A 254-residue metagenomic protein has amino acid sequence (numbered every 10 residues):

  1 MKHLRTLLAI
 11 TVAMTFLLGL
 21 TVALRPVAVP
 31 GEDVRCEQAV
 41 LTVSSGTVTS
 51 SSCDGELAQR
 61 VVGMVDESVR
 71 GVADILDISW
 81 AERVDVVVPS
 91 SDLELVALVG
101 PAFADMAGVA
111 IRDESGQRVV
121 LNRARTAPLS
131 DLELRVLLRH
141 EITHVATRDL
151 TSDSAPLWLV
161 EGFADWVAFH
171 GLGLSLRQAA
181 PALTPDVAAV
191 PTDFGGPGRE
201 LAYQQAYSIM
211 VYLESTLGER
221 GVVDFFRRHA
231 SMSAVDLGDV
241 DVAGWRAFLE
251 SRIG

Functional and structural regions predicted by a protein language model:
M1-E32, V40, S45-S52, A188 (+2 more regions): Beta/coil-rich, acidic/histidine-enriched accessory regions frequently appended to metallopeptidases
L18-P30, D92-A97, V119-A124, F163-H170 (+1 more regions): Short, mixed-charge, low-aromatic patches
E32-I142, D149-P156, L174-R177, A234-V235: Juxtacatalytic substrate-recognition/specificity segment
R112-R118, L132-L137, D149-G254: Acidic/His/Gly-enriched intrinsically disordered linker/tail segments that often contain short helix/coil "MoRF-like"
